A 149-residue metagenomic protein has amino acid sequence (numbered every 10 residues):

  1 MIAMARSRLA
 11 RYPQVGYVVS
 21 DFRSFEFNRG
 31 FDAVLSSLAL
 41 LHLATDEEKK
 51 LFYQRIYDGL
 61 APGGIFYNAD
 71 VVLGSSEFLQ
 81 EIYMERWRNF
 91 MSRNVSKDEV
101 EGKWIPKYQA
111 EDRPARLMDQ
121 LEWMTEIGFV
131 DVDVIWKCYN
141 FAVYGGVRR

Functional and structural regions predicted by a protein language model:
A5-R6: Conserved SAM-binding loop
A10-R23: Conserved SAM-binding strand-loop segment of SAM-dependent methyltransferases
R23-V34: A short acidic, Gly/Pro-enriched loop at the edge of an enzyme's catalytic core that lines a small-molecule cofactor
V34-L35, M124: Hydrophobic beta-strand segment of the Class I
L35-S36, Y67: A conserved beta-strand element that flanks and buttresses the S-adenosyl-L-methionine
K50-P62: A short glycine-rich, Lys/Arg-flanked "PGG" loop and its adjoining helix->strand segment in the class I
A69-I127: C-terminal alpha-helical "lid/dimerization" subdomain adjacent to the S-adenosyl-L-methionine
L121, T125-R149: Core SAM-dependent methyltransferase catalytic element
